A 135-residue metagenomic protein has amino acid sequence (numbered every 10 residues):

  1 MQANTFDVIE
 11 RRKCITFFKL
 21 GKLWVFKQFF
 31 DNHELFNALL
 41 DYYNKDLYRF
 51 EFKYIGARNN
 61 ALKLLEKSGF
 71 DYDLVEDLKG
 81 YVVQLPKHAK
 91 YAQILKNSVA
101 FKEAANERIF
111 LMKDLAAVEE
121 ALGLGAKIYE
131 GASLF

Functional and structural regions predicted by a protein language model:
M1-F135: Accessory DNA-engaging acidic/polar modules
